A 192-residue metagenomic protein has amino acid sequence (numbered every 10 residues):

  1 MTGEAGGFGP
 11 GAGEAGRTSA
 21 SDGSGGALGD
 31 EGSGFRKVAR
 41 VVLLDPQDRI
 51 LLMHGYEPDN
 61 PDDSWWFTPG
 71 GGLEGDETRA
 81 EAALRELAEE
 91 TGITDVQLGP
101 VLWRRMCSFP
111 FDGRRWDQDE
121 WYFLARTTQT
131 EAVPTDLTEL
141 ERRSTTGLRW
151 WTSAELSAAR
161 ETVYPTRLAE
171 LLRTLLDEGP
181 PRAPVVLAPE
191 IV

Functional and structural regions predicted by a protein language model:
T2, V101-L102: Local beta-strand/beta-hairpin segments that build beta-sheet-rich folds
T2-G6, G11-F67, D95: N-terminal strand-loop-strand
F35, G75, R79, Y164 (+1 more regions): Hydrophobic (often cysteine-bearing) scaffold residues that line and stabilize catalytic clefts of nucleotide/cofactor
F35, W66, W103, L148-W151: Tryptophan-centric aromatic hotspots in well-structured domains and transmembrane helices
R36, D63, T68, W116-E120 (+1 more regions): Short connector loops at helix/strand junctions that flank enzyme active sites, especially segments positioning acidic
E57-D59, W103-M106: Short active-site-proximal "capping" loops at secondary-structure junctions
L73-Q97, R105-E161, E190-V192: Unchanged
T166-V192: Charged phosphate-binding loop/patch that engages nucleotide di/tri-phosphates or the phosphate backbone of nucleic
